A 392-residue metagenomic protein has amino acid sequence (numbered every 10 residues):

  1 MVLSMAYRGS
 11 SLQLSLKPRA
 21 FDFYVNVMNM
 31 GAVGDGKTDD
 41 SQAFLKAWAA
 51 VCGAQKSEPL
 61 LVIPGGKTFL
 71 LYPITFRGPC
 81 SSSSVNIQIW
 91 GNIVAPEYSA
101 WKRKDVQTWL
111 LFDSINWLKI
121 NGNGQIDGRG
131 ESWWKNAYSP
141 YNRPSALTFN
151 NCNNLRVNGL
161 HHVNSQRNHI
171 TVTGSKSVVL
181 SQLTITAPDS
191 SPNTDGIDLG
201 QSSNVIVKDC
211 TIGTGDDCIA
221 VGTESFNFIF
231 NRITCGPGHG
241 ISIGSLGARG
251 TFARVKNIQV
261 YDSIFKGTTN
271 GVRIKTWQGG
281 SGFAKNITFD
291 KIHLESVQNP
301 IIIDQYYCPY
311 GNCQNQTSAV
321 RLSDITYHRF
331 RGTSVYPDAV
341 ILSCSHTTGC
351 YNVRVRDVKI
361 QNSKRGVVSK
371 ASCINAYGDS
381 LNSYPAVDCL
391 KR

Functional and structural regions predicted by a protein language model:
M1-R392: Extracellular/periplasmic carbohydrate-active domains that bind, remodel, or depolymerize complex polysaccharides
